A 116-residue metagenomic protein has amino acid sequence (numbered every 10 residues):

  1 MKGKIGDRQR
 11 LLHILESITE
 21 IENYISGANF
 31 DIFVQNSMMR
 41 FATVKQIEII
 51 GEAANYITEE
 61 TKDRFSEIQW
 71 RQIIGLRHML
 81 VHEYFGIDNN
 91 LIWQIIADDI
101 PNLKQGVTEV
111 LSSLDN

Functional and structural regions predicted by a protein language model:
M1-N116: Solvent-exposed interaction patches of small proteins and small membrane subunits
